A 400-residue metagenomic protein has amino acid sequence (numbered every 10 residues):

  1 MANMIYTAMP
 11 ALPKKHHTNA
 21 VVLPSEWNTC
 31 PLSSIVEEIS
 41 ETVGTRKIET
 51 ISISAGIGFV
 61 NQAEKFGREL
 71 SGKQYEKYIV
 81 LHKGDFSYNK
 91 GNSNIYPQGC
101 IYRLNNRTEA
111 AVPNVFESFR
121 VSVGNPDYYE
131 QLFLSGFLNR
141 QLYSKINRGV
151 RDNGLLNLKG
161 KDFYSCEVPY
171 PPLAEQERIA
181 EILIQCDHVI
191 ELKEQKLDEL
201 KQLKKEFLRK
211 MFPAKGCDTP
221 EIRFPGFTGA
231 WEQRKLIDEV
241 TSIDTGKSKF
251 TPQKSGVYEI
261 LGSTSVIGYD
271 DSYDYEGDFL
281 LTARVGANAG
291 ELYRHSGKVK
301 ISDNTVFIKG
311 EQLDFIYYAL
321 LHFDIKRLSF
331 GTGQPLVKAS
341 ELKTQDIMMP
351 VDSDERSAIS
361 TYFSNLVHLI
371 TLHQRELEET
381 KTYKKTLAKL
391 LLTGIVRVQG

Functional and structural regions predicted by a protein language model:
M1-V22, L192-E232, L377-G400: Short amphipathic coiled-coil heptad-repeat segments
L12-K15, E109-V115, R148-A174, K300-D303 (+1 more regions): A short glycine-rich beta-alpha junction/loop motif
L12-V43, L173, R223-G246, T251 (+1 more regions): Non-catalytic DNA-recognition/assembly elements of restriction-modification systems
P13, I48-S52, Q62-G72: Short, structured beta-strand/loop micro-motifs enriched in basic residues and often containing a Trp
P24-N28, E167-Q202, I222-R234, D346-K385: Amphipathic alpha-helical segments
N28, L70, E76-K83: Residue-level recognition of short, solvent-exposed, well-ordered loop/turn junctions that link secondary-structure
I53-G67, E109-A110, P252: Short, basic/aromatic beta-hairpin or loop at an interaction surface
I79-L138, R151-D152, G262-L321, K326 (+2 more regions): A short beta-sheet element
